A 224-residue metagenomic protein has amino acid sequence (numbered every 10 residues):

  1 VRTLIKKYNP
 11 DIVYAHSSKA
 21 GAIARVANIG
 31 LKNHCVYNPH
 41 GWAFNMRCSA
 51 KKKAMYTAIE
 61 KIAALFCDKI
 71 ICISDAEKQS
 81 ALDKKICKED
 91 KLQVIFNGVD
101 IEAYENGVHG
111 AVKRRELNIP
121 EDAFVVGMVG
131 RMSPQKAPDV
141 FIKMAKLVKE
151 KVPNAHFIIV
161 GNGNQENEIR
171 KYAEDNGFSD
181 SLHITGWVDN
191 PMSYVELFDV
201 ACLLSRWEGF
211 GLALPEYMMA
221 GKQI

Functional and structural regions predicted by a protein language model:
A15-G21, P39: Short His-centered aromatic/hydrophobic patch
V26, M192, P215-M219: Short alpha-helical segment that forms part of, or immediately flanks, the ligand-binding pocket in carbohydrate-active
H34, F44-F66, Q79-D83, H109: Nucleotide-sugar donor phosphate/pyrophosphate-binding loop at the beta->alpha transition of glycosyltransferases
F66-L92, V99-A103: A short, active-site helix/loop in glycosyltransferases that binds the activated sugar's phosphate group
E105-I119: A short helix/loop element that forms part of the nucleotide-sugar donor recognition site in Leloir-type
F124, M128-E150, F157, N164-R170 (+1 more regions): A conserved mid-protein helix/loop that constitutes part of the nucleotide-sugar donor-binding site
R170-G186: Nucleotide-activated donor-binding/catalytic signature segment of Leloir-type glycosyltransferases, i.e., the conserved
W187, R206: Aromatic "clamp/platform" in nucleotide-sugar-dependent glycosyltransferases that forms part of the donor/acceptor
